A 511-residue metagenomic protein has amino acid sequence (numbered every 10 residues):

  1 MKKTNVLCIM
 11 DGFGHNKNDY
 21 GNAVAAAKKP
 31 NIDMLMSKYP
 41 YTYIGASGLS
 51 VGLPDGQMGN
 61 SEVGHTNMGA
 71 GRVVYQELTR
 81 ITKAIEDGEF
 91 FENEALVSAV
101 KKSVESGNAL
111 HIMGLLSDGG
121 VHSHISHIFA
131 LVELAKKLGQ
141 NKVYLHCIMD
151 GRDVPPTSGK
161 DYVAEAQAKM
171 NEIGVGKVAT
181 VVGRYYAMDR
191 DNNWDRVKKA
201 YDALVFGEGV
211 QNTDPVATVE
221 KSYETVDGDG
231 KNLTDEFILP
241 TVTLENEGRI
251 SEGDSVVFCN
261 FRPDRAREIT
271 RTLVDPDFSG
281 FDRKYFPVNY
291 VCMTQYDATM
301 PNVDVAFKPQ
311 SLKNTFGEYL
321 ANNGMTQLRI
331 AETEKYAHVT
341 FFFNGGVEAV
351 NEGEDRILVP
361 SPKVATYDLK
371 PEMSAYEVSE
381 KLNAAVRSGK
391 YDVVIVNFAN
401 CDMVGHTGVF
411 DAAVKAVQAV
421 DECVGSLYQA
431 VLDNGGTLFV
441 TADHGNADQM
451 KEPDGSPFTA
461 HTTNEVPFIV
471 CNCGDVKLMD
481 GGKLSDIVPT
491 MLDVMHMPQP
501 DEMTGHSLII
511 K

Functional and structural regions predicted by a protein language model:
M1-K511: Feature captures the catalytic ectodomains and active-site-proximal regions of enzymes that hydrolyze or transfer
